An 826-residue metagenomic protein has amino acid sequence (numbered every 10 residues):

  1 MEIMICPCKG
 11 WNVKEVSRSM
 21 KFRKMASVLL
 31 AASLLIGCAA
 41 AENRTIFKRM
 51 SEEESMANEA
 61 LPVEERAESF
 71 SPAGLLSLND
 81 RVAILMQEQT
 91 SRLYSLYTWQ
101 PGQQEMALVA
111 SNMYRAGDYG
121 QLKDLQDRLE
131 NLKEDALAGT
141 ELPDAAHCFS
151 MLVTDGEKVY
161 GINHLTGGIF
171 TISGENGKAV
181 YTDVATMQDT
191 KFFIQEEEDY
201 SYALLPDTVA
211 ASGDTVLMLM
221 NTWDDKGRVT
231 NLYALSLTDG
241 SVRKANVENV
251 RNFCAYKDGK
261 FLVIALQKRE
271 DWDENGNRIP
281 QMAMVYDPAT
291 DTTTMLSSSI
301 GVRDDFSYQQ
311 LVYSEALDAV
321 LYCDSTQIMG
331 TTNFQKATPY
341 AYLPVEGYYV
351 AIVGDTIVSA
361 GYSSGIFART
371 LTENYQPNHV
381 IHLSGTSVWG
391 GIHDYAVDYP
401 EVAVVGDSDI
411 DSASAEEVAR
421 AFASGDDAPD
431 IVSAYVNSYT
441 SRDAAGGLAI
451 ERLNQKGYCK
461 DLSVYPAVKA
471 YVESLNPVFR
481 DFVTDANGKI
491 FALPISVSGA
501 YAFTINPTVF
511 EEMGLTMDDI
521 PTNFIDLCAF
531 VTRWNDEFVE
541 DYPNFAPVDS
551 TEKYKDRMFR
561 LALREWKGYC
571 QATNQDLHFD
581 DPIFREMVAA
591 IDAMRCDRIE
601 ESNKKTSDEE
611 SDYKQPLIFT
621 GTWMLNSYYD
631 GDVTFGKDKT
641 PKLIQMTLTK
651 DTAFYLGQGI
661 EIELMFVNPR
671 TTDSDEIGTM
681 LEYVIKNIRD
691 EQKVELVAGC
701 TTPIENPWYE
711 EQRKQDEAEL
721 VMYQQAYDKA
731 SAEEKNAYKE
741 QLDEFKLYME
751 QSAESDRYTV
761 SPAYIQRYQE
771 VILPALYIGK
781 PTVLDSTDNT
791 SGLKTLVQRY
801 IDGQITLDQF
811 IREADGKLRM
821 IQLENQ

Functional and structural regions predicted by a protein language model:
E42-Q104, T154, S173-G177, M220-W223 (+6 more regions): Conserved N-terminal structural module of periplasmic/extracytoplasmic solute-binding proteins
A110-P143, T182-S201, S299-R303: Surface-exposed loop and turn segments in beta-propeller and other repeat-based domains that flank or scaffold
S236, V242, T484-R557, L561 (+3 more regions): Helix-loop-helix "hinge/cap" segment bordering the ligand-binding cleft or interdomain interface
Y439-A500, P641-K650: Hinge/lid segment of periplasmic solute-binding proteins
K460-L475, I520, W566-E586, K650-Y655: Short, solvent-exposed loop/beta-turn-alpha elements that line the ligand-binding surface or hinge of extracytoplasmic
R585-E682, T702-R713: Extracytoplasmic/periplasmic substrate-binding proteins
G659, Y723-L823: C-terminal capping/gating helix-and-loop segments adjacent to ligand/active sites or protein-protein/ligand interfaces
